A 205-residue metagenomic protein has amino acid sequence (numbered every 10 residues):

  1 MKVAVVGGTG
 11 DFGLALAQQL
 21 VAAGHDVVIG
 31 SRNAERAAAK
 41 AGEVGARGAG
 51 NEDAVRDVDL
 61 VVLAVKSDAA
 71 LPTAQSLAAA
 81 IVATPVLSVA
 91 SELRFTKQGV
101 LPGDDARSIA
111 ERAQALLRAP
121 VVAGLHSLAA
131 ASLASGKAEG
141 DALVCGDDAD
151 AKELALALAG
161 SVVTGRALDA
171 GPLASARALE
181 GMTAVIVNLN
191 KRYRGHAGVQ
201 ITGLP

Functional and structural regions predicted by a protein language model:
M1-A39, E43: NAD(P)+-binding Rossmann beta1-loop-alpha1 motif at the extreme N-terminus of oxidoreductases
V5-V6, L63, V144: Hydrophobic Val/Ile/Leu positions in short beta-strands of Rossmann-like dinucleotide-binding domains
G48, P120-L125, A167-A170: General beta-strand structural signal in soluble alpha/beta enzymes
N51-P85, R94: Rossmann-like NAD(P)-binding element
A90-A131: Rossmann-fold NAD(P)-binding glycine/threonine-rich loop
S132, D141-P205: Active-site-lining helix/loop region of Rossmann-like oxidoreductase modules
